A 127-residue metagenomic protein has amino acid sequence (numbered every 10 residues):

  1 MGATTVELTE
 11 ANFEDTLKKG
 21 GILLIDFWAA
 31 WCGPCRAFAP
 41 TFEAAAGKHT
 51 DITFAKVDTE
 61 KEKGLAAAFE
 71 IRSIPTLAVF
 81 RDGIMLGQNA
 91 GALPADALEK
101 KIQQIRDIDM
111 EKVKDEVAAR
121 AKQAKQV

Functional and structural regions predicted by a protein language model:
M1-T53, E60-V127: Proteins that catalyze or organize thiol-disulfide redox chemistry and the adjacent proteostasis machinery handling
